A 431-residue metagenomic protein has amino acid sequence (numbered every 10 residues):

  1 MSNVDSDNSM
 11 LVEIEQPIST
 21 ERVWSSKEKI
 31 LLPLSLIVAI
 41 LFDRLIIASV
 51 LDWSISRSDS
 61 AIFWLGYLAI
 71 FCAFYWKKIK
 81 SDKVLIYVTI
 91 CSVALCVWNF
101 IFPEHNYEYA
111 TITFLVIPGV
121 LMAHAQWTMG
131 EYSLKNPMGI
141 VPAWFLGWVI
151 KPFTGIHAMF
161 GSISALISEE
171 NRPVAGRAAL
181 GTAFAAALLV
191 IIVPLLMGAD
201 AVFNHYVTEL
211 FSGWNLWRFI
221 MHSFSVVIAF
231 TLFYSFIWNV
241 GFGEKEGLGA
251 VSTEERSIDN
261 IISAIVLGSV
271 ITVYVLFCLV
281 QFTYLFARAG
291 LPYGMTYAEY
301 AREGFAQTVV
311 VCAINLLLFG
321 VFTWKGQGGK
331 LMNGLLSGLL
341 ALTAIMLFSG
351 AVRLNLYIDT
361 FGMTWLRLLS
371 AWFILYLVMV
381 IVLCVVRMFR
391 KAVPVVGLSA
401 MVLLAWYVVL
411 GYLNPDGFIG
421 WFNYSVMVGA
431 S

Functional and structural regions predicted by a protein language model:
M1-W76: N-terminal signal-anchor module of multipass membrane proteins
N8-I30, F74-L85, M129-N136, A158-G176 (+7 more regions): Juxtamembrane membrane-water interface segments of multi-pass membrane proteins, especially cytoplasmic-side
R44-A61, I79-K83, F100-I112, E209 (+4 more regions): Membrane-helix interface and helix-disruption motif detector
I47-L51, S60-H205, M221-G243: Transmembrane-helix bundle segments that line or gate the permeation/cavity pathway in multi-pass membrane proteins
R177, L210-S225, Y293-V311, M363-I374: Short aromatic-rich membrane-water interface segments that cap or initiate transmembrane helices in multi-pass membrane
R218-L232, E303-L317, L377-C384, R390: Hydrophobic alpha-helical transmembrane segments
L267, I271, A392-P415: Internal/C-terminal transmembrane anchor helices
V408-A430: Hydrophobic alpha-helical transmembrane segments in integral membrane proteins
